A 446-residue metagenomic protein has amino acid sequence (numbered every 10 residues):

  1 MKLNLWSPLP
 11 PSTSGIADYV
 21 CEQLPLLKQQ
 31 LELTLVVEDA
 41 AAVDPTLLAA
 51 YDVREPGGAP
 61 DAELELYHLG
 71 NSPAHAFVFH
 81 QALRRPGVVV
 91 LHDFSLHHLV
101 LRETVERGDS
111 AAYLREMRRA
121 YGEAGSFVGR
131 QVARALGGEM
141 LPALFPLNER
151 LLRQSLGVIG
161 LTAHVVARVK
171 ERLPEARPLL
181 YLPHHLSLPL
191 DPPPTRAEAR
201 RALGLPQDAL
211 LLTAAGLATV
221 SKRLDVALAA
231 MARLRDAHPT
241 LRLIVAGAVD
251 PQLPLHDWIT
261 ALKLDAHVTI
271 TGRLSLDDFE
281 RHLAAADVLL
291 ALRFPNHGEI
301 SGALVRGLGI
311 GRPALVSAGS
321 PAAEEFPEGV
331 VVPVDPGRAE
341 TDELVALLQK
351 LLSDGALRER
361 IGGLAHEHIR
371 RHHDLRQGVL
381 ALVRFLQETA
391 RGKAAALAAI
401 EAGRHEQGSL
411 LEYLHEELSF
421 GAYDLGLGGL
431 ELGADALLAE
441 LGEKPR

Functional and structural regions predicted by a protein language model:
D39-A40, A215, R242-L255: Glycosyltransferase donor-sugar binding loop
G122-D191: Donor nucleotide-sugar binding/catalytic pocket of nucleotide-sugar-dependent glycosyltransferases
L156, L283-G298, R312-P313: Acidic donor-binding loop of glycosyltransferase active sites
D191-L205: A short helix/loop element that forms part of the nucleotide-sugar donor recognition site in Leloir-type
P206-K222, L228-M231: Conserved donor-binding/catalytic core segment of Leloir-type glycosyltransferases
L253-D277: Nucleotide-activated donor-binding/catalytic signature segment of Leloir-type glycosyltransferases, i.e., the conserved
A323-Q349, A356-R360: Change "using UDP/GDP/dTDP sugars" to "using nucleotide sugars
H366-E367, R371-R446: C-terminal amphipathic helix plus adjacent low-complexity, charged tail appended to glycosyltransferase catalytic
